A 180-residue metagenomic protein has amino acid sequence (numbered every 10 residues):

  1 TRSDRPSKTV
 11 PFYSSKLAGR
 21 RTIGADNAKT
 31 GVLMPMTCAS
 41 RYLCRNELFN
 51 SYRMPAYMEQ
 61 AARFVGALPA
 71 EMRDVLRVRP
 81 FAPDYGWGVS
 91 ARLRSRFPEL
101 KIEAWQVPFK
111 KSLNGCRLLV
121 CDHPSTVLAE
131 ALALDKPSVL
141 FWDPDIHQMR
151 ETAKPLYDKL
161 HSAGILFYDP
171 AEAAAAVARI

Functional and structural regions predicted by a protein language model:
T1, A28-M34, M72-V78, L118-L119 (+2 more regions): Hydrophobic beta-strand segments of well-ordered beta-sheets in folded domains
S3-P11, R94-F97, L118, H123-I180: Catalytic binding pocket for nucleotide-activated donors in carbohydrate/polymer assembly enzymes
T9-R92: Conserved catalytic-core segment of nucleotide-activated headgroup transferases in glycan assembly
S14, V75-L134, P144: Donor nucleotide-activated moiety binding/catalytic core segment of transferases that use nucleotide-activated donors
S14-R20, V107-L113, P170-A176: A short acidic, often aromatic-flanked loop/helix-cap motif at beta-alpha or helix-coil junctions that lines enzyme
G19-R20, A62-F64, A104-P108, T126 (+1 more regions): A generic local structural motif
R21-T30, N114-D122, R179-I180: Short, surface-exposed amphipathic charged segments that create phosphate/polyanion-binding patches used for binding
A62-A70, N114, I165, A178: Surface-exposed alpha-helical segments enriched in charged/polar residues
